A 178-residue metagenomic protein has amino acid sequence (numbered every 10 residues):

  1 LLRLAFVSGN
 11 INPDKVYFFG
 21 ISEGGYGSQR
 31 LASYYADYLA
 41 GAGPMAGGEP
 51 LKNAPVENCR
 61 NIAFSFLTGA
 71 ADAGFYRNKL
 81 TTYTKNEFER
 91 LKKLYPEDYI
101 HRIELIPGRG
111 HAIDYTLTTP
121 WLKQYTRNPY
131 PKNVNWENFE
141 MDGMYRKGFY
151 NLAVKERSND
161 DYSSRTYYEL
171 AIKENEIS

Functional and structural regions predicted by a protein language model:
L1-S22, Y34-Y38: Gly/Ser-rich "nucleophile elbow"/oxyanion-hole loop immediately N-terminal to the catalytic nucleophile in hydrolases
L2-L4, P50, S163: Residue-level detector of functional hotspots within protein domains
F6-G9, Y35, A46, L122-T126: Sec/Tat-exported extracytoplasmic proteins
G24-S28: Catalytic nucleophile loop
Q29-S33: Short, hydrophobic alpha-helix immediately C-terminal to the catalytic nucleophile
G41-K123: The feature captures the conserved acid-bearing segment of alpha/beta-hydrolase catalytic domains
E89-S178: Alpha/beta-hydrolase-fold serine-hydrolase catalytic core, especially in secreted/extracellular enzymes
